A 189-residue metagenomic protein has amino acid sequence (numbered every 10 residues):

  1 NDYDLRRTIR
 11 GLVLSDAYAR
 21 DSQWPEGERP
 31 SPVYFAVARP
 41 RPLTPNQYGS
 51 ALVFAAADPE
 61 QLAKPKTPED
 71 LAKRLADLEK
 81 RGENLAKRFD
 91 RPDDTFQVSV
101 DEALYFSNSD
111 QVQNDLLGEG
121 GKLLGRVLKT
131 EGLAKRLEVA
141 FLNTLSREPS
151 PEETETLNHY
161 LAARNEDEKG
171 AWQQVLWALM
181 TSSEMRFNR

Functional and structural regions predicted by a protein language model:
N1, E155-N165: Amphipathic alpha-helical segments that form the core helices of the histone-fold
R6-R7, L14-S150, Q174, L179-R189: An acidic, gly/pro-interrupted, aromatic-rich
